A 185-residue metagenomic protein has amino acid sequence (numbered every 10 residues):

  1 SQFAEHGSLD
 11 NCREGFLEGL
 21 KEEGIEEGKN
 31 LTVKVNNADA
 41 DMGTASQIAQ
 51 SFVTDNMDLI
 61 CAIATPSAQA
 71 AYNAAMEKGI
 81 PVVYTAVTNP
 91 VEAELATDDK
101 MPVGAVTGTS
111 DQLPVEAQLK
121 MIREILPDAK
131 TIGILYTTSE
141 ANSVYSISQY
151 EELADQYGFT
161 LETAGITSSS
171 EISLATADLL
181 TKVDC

Functional and structural regions predicted by a protein language model:
S1-C185: Short hydrophobic alpha-helices and adjacent helix-cap/hinge residues
